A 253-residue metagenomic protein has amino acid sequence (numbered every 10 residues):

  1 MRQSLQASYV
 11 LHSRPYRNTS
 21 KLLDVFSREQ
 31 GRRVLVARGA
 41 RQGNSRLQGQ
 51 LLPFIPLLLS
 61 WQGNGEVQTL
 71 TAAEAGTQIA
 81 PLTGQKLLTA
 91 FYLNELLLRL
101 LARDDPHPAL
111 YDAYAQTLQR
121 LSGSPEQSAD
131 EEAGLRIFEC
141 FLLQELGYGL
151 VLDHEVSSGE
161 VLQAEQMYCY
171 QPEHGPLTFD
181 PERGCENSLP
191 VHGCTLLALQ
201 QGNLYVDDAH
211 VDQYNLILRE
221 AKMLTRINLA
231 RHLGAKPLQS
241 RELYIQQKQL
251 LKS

Functional and structural regions predicted by a protein language model:
M1-L22, F26-S253: Non-catalytic alpha-helical scaffolds and adjoining flexible linkers that form interface surfaces for assembly
